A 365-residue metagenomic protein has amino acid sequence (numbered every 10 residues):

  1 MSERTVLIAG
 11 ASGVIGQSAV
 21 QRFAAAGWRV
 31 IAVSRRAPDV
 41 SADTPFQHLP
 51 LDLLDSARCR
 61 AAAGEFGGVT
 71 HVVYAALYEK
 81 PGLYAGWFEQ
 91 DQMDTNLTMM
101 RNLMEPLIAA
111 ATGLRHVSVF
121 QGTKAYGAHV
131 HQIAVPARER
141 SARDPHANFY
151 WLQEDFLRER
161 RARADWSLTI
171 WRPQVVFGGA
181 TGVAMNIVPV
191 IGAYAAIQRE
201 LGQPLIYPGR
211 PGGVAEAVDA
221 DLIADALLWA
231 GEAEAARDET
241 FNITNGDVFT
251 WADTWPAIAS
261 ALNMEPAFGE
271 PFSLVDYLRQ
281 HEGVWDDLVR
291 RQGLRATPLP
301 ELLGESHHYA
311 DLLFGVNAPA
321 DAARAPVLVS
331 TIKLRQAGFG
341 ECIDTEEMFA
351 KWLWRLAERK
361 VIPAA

Functional and structural regions predicted by a protein language model:
R4-A26: N-terminal Rossmann NAD(P)H-binding glycine-rich loop of SDR-like oxidoreductase domains
A9, G178, Y207-G213, F241-V248 (+1 more regions): Glycine-rich Rossmann NAD(P)(H)-binding loop
P38-A42, F46-T98: NAD(P)H-binding glycine-rich loop region in Rossmannoid oxidoreductase-like domains and their noncatalytic homologs
V73-Y74, Y84-F149: Conserved Rossmann-fold NAD(P)-dependent oxidoreductase catalytic core, especially the SDR/UDP-sugar
Q121, F156-M185: Conserved beta-loop-beta element that borders a ligand/cofactor-binding pocket
L152, N186-V190, P208-G231, D238-E239: Substrate-positioning beta->alpha
A164, V176-A193, W229-F241, E265: Glycine/proline-rich active-site loop of Rossmann-fold NAD(P)-dependent oxidoreductases
A226-A318, A322, S330-I332, Q336 (+1 more regions): Mid/C-terminal beta-alpha module of Rossmann-like enzyme folds, strongest in SDR-family dehydrogenases/epimerases
